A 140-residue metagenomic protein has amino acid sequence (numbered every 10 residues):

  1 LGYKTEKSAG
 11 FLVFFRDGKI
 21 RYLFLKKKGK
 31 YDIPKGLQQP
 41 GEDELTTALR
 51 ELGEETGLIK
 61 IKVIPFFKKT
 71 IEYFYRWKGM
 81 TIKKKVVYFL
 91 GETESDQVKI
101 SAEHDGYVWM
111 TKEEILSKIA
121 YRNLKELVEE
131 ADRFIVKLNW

Functional and structural regions predicted by a protein language model:
L1-K4, R133-W140: Short, Lys/Arg-enriched, disordered terminal segments
L1-P34: N-terminal strand-loop-strand
K7-A9, I20, K84-V87, D105: Change "...and in nucleic-acid phosphodiester-cleaving endonucleases..." to "...and in nucleic-acid processing enzymes
F24, Y88-L90, W109: Conserved hydrophobic/aromatic beta-strand scaffold that supports enzyme active sites
D32, K83, W109: Short aromatic/basic micro-patch
I33-F67: The catalytic Nudix box helix
G57-D96: Active-site segment of metal-dependent pyrophosphate-handling enzymes, primarily the Nudix hydrolase catalytic core
E92, Q97-E129: NUDIX/MutT-family hydrolases
